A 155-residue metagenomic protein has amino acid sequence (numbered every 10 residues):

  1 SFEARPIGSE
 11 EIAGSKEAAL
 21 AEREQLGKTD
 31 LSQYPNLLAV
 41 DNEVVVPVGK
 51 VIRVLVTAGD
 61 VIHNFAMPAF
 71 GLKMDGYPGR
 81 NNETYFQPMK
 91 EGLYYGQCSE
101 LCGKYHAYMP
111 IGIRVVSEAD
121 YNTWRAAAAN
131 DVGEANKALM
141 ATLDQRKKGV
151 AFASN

Functional and structural regions predicted by a protein language model:
S1-N155: Non-transmembrane, membrane-proximal soluble domains of secreted or membrane proteins
